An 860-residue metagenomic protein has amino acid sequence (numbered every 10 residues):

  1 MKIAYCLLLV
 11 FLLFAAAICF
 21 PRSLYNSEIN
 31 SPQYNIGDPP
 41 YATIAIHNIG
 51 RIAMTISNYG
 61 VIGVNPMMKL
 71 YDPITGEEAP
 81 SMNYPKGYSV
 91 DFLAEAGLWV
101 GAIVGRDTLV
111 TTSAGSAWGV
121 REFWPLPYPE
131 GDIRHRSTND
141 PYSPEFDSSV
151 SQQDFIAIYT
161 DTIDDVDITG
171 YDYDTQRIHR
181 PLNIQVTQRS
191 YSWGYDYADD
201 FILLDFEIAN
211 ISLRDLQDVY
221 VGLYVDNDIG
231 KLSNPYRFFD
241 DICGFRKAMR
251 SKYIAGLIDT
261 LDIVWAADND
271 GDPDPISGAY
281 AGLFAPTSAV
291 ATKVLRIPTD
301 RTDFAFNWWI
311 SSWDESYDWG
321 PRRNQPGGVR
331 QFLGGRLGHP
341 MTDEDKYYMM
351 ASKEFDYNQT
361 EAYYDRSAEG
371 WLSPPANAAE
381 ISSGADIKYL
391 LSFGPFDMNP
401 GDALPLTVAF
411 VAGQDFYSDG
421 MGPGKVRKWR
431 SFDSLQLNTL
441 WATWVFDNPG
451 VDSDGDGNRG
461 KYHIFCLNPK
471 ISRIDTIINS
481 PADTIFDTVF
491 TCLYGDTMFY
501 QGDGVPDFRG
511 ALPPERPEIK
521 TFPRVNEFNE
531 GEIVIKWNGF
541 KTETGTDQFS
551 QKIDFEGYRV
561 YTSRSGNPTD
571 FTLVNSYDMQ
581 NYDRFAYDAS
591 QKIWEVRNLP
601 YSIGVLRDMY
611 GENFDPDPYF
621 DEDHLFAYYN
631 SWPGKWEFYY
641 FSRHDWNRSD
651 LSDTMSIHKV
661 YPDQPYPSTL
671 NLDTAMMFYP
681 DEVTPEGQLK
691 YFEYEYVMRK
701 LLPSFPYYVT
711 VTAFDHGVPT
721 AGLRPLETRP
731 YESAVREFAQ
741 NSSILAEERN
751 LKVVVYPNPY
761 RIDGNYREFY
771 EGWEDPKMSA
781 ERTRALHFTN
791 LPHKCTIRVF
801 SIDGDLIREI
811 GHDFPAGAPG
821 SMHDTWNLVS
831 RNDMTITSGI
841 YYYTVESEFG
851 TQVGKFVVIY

Functional and structural regions predicted by a protein language model:
M1-Y5, Y860: Positively charged n-region of N-terminal signal peptides that target proteins for export
C6-A16: Bacterial N-terminal signal peptides
F20-Y860: Extracellular/surface-associated beta-sandwich interaction domains
